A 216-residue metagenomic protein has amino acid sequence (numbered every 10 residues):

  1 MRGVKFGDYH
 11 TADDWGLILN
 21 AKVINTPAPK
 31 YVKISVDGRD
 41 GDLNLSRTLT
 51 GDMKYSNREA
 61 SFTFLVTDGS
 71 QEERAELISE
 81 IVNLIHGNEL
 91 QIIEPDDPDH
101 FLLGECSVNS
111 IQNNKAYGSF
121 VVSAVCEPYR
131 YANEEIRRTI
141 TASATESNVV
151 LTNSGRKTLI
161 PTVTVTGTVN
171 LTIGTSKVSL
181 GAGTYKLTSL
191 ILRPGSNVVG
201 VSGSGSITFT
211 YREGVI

Functional and structural regions predicted by a protein language model:
M1-G38: Polar/acidic, low-complexity leader/linker segments enriched in S/T/G and N/D
K5, Y9-T11, V125-E127, T158: Mixed-charge, glycine-accented linear interaction segment located at domain edges/termini
I24-S61: Short, solvent-exposed beta-alpha or beta-beta edge segments that form flexible loop/patches at the rim of ligand
N25-P27, G87-R130: Short beta-strand and beta-hairpin "edge-sheet" elements
R47-G69, A116-Y129, N197: Oligomerization/assembly interface segments of phage tail-like spikes and tubes
S70-E76: Short, conserved charged micro-motifs
E76-I85: Short amphipathic alpha-helices in soluble, non-transmembrane regions that often serve as interface/regulatory elements
R130-I216: Intrinsically disordered, low-complexity segments enriched in serine, threonine, and glycine
